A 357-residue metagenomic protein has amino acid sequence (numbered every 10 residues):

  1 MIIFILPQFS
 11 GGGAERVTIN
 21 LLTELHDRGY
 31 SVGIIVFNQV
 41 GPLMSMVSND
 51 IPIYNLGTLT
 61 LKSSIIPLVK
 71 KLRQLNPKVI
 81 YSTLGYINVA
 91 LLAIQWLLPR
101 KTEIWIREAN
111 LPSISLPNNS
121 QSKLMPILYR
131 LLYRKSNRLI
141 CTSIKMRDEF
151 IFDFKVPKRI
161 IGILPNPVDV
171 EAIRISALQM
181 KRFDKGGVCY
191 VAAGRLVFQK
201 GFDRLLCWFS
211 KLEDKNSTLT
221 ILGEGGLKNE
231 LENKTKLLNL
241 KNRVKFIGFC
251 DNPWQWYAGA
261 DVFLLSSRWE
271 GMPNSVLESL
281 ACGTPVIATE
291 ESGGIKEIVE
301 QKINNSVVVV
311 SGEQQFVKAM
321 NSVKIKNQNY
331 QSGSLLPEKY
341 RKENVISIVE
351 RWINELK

Functional and structural regions predicted by a protein language model:
F4-K62, I161, G226: N-terminal strand-loop element at the rim of the active site of nucleotide-sugar-dependent glycosyltransferases
G12-N20, V188, A192-K211, G226-E232: A conserved mid-protein helix/loop that constitutes part of the nucleotide-sugar donor-binding site
K62-I66, E103, S113-L132, D148: Nucleotide-sugar donor phosphate/pyrophosphate-binding loop at the beta->alpha transition of glycosyltransferases
S82-A90, E108: Short His-centered aromatic/hydrophobic patch
S136-I160, V168-V170: A short, active-site helix/loop in glycosyltransferases that binds the activated sugar's phosphate group
F249, R268: Aromatic "clamp/platform" in nucleotide-sugar-dependent glycosyltransferases that forms part of the donor/acceptor
P285-T289: Short hydrophobic beta-strand element within catalytic cores of glycosyltransferases and related nucleotide-activated
E300-Q314, N321-N327: Conserved acidic donor-binding segment of nucleotide-sugar-dependent glycosyltransferases
